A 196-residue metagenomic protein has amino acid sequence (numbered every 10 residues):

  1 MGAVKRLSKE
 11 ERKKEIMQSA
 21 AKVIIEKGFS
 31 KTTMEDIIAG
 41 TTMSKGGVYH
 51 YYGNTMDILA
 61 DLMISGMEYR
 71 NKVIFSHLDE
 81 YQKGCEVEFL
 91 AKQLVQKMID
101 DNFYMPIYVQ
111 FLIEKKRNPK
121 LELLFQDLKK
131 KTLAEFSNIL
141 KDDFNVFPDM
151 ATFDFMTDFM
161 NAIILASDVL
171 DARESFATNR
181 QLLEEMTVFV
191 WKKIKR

Functional and structural regions predicted by a protein language model:
M1-E11, R196: N-terminal intrinsically disordered/low-complexity leader segments
E15, S19-D57, D61: Helix-turn-helix
G53-D57, D61, Q82, I99 (+5 more regions): Residues in soluble alpha-helical coiled-coils and helical-bundle/repeat scaffolds
D61, F75-F103, F153-M160, N179-E184: Hydrophobic alpha-helical connector segments
I64-R70: Short, basic, alpha-helical segments at the C-terminal edge of helix-turn-helix-like DNA-binding modules
K72-S76, D100-V109, P119-F144, D154 (+2 more regions): Amphipathic alpha-helical packing segments from all-alpha helical-bundle domains
K92-I99, I107-R117, V190: Helix-loop "lid/cap" segments that line or gate small-molecule binding pockets
E122-Q126, D142-I194: Hydrophobic/aromatic-rich alpha-helical bundle segments in the mid-to-C-terminal region
